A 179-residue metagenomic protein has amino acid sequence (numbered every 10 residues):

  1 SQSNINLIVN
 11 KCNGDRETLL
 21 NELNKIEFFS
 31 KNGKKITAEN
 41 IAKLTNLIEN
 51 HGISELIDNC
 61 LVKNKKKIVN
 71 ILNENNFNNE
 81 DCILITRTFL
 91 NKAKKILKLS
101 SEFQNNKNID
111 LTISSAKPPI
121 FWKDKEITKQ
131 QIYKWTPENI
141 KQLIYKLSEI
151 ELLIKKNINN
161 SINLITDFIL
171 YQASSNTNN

Functional and structural regions predicted by a protein language model:
S1-E55, N59-V62: Long, charge-dense, solvent-exposed interaction surfaces that engage phosphate-rich ligands
G52-I57, L61, K67-N179: C-terminal alpha-helical interaction modules of replication/initiation AAA+ assemblies
